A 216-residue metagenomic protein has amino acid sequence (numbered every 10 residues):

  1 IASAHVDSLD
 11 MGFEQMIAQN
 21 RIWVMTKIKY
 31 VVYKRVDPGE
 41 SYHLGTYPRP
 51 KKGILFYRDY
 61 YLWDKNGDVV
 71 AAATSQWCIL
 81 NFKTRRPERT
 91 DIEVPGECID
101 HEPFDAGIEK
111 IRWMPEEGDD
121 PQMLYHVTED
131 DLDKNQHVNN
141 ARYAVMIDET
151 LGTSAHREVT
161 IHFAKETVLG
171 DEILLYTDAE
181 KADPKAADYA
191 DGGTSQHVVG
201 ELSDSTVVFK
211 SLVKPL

Functional and structural regions predicted by a protein language model:
I1-S41, L151, L216: Hydrophobic, proline/glycine-rich low-complexity stretches
A18, W23, Y47, W77-I79 (+1 more regions): Tryptophan-centered motif/residue detector
K29-M114, T167-E172, A179-L216: HotDog/MaoC-like acyl-thioester-processing domains
K110-P115, E129-N135, F163: Short helix-to-loop capping/linker segments positioned immediately adjacent to catalytic or ligand/cofactor-binding
E117-E129: Short amphipathic
H126-E149: A conserved, well-ordered hydrophobic junction motif at loop->secondary-structure transitions
L151-E158: Short secondary-structure junctions
E158-K165, L174-Y176: Beta-strand-rich recognition/accessory modules
